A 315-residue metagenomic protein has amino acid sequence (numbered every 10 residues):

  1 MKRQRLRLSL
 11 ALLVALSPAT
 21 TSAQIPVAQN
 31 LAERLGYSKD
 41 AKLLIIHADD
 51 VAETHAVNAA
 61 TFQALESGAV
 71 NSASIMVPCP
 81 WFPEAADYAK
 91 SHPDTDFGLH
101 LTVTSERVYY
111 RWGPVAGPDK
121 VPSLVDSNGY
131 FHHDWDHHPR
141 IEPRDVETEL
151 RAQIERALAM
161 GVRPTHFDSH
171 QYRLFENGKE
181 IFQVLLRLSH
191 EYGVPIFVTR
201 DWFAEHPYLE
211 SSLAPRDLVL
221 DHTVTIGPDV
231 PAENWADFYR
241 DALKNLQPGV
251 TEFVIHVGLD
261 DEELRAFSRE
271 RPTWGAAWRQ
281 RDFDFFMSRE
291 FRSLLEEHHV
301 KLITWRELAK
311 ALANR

Functional and structural regions predicted by a protein language model:
M1-L10: Bacterial N-terminal signal peptides that target proteins for export
S9-A19: Bacterial N-terminal signal peptides
T21-I45: N-terminal pre-catalytic segment of deacetylase/amide-hydrolase enzymes
R34-G36, T61-S67, E84-D96, G113-D126 (+3 more regions): Acidic (Asp/Glu)-rich catalytic clusters
L43-I45, V70-S74, D94-H100, P164-D168 (+3 more regions): Structural preference for beta-strand elements that scaffold enzyme active sites
W112-H137, F267-G275: Active-site gating loops and adjacent loop-to-helix segments of metal-dependent hydrolytic enzymes
E142-P143, E147-W235, K244: Catalytic domains of cell-wall/extracellular-matrix polysaccharide-remodeling enzymes, centered on de-N-acetylation
I196-T199, R271-R315: C-terminal domain-boundary segment and adjacent tail
